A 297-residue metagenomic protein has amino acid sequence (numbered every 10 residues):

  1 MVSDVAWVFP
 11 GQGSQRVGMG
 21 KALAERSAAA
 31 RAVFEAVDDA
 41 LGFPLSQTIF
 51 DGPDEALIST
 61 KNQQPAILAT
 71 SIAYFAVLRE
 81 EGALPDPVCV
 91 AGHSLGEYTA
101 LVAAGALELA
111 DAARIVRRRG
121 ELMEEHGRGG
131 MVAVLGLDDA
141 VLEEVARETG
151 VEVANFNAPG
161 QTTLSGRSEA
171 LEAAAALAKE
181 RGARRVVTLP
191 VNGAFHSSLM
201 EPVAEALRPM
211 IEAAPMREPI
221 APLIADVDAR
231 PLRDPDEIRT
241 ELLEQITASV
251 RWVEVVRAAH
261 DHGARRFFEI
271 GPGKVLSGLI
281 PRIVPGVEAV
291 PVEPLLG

Functional and structural regions predicted by a protein language model:
M1-V141, A154, R185, L189 (+1 more regions): FabD-like malonyl-/acyl-CoA
S3, P85, R181, E218-P219 (+1 more regions): Structured loop/turn residues at beta-strand edges in well-structured enzyme cores
Q12-S14, L41, A103-S249: Alpha/beta catalytic cores of group-transfer enzymes, especially the acyltransferase/condensing modules of polyketide
A29, A66, T70, A170 (+2 more regions): Charged catalytic carboxylate motif
R79, K179, H260-G263: Non-catalytic positions within long, well-ordered alpha-helices that form the structural scaffold/packing of enzyme
S94, P215, G263: Conserved functional loop/turn residues at catalytic and ligand-binding sites
T247-A264: A short, acidic, amphipathic alpha-helical segment used as a generic capping/interface helix at domain edges
